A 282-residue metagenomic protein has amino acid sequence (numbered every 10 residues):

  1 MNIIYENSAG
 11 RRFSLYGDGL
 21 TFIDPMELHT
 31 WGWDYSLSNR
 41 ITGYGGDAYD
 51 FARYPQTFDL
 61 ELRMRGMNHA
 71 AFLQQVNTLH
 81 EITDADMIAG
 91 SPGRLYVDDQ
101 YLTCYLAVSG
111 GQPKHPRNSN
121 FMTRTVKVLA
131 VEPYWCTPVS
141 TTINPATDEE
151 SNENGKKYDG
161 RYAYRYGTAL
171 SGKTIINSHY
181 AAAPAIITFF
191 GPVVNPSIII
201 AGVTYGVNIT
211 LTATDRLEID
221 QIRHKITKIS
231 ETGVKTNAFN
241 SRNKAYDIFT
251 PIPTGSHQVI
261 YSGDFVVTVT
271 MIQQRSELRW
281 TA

Functional and structural regions predicted by a protein language model:
M1-P55, L102-P113, N118: Solvent-exposed edge beta-strands and adjacent loop segments that serve as assembly or binding interfaces
S8, V97, I200-G202: Structural motif
G45-A70, S119-P133, H257: Oligomerization/assembly interface segments of phage tail-like spikes and tubes
A52, F58-L95, L102: Compositionally biased, low-complexity regions
A52-Y54, A85-A89, N118-M122, H179-A181 (+1 more regions): Solvent-exposed loop and beta-edge segments used for protein-protein assembly and interaction
M64-G66, D99, A130-Y134, G191-V193 (+2 more regions): Beta-strand elements of well-folded, non-transmembrane domains
A89-T137: Short beta-strand and beta-hairpin "edge-sheet" elements
T142-A282: Intrinsically disordered, low-complexity segments enriched in serine, threonine, and glycine
